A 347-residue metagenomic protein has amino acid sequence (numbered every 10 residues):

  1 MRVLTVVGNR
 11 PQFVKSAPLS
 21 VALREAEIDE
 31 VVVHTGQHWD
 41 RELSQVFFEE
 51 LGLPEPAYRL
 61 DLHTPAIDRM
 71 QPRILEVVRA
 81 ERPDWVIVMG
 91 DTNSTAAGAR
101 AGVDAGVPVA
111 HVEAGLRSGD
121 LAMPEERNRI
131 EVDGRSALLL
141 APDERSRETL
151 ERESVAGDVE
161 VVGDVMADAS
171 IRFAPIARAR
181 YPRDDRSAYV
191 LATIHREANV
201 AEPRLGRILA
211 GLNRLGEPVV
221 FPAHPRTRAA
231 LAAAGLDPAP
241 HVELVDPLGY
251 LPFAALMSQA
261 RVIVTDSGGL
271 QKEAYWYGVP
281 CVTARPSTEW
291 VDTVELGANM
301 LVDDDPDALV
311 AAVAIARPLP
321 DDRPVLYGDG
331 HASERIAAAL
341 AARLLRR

Functional and structural regions predicted by a protein language model:
L4-N9, F13-R24, V46-F47, R59-S154: Active-site and donor-binding regions of nucleotide-sugar-utilizing enzymes
L19-I28, G211-L215: A short, Lys/Arg-enriched amphipathic alpha-helix followed by its capping loop at the start of a domain
I28-I67: Conserved nucleotide-sugar phosphate-binding/catalytic loop shared by glycosyltransferases and other
Q37-D40, S44-F47, A177-Q259: Donor-nucleotide binding loops and adjacent catalytic segments primarily of GT-B fold Leloir glycosyltransferases
H38-E42, D61-L62, V132-V200, V302 (+1 more regions): A nucleotide-sugar donor-handling region in carbohydrate enzymes
F48, R145, M300-R347: Leloir-type glycosyltransferase catalytic cores
I74, V78, A255-A260: Short alpha-helical donor nucleotide-sugar binding micro-motif in glycosyltransferases
V88-M89, H111-V112, L139, L256-T293: A donor-sugar binding/catalytic signature common to diverse glycosyltransferases and related nucleotide-sugar
